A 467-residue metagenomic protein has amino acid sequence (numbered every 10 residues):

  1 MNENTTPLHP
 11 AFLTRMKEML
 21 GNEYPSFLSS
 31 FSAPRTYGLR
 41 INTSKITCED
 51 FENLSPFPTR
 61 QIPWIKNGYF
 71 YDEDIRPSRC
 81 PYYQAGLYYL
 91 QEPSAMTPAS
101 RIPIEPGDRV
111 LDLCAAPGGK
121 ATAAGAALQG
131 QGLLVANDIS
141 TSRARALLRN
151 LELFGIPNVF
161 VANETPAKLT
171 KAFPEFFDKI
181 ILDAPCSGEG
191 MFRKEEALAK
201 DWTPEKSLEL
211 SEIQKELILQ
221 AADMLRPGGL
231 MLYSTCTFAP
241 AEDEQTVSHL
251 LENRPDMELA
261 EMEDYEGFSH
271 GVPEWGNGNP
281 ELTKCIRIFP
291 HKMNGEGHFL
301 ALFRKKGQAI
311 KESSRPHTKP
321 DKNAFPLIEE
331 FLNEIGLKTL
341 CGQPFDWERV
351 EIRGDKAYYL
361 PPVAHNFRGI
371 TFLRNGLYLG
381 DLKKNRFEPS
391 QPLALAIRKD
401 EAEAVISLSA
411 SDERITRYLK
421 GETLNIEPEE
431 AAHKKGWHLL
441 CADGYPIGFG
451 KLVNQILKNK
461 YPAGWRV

Functional and structural regions predicted by a protein language model:
M1-L54, E296, K306-V467: Polybasic, low-complexity RNA-engagement segments
Y37-M96: Conserved AdoMet
G107-A116: Conserved class I S-adenosyl-L-methionine
P117-G130: Conserved SAM-binding loop of SAM-dependent methyltransferases across substrates and taxa, primarily the Class I
L128-Q129, L225-P227: Helix-to-beta-strand junctions that scaffold the AdoMet/dcAdoMet cofactor pocket in Class I SAM-dependent enzymes
N137-E175: S-adenosyl-L-methionine
S142, K179-L219, C236-D243, S269 (+1 more regions): Mobile active-site "lid"/loop adjacent to the S-adenosyl-L-methionine
F177, L230-Y233, F238-Y358: Class I S-adenosyl-L-methionine
